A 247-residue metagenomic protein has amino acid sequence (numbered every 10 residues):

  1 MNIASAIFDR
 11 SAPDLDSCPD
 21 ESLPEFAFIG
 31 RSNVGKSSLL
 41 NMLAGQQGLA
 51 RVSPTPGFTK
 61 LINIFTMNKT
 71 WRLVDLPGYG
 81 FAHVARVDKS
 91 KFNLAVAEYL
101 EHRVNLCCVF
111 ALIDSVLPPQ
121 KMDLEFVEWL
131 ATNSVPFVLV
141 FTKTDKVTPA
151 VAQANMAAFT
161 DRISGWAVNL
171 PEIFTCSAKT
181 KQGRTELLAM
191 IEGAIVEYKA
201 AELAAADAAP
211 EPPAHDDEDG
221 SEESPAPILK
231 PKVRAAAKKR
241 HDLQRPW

Functional and structural regions predicted by a protein language model:
M1-A4, S17, A27, G193-W247: Basic Arg/Gly/Lys-rich low-complexity intrinsically disordered segments
M1-H83, P210, E218, E222-P225: Conserved G1/Walker A P-loop phosphate-binding module
I3-L15, V147-A204: Canonical P-loop GTPase G-domain recognition
C18, P56-N63, P77-C107, S115-W129: Switch II of P-loop NTPase G domains
S22, G48, L61, R72 (+7 more regions): Helical mechanochemical/support elements of P-loop NTPase systems and associated helical scaffolds
L43-Q47, L100, I191: Hydrophobic aliphatic residues
F58, W71, G78-F81, V116-P119 (+2 more regions): Conserved nucleotide-binding/hydrolysis micro-motifs of P-loop NTPases
A97-P171: Conserved C-terminal guanine-recognition region of P-loop GTPase G domains, centered on the G4
